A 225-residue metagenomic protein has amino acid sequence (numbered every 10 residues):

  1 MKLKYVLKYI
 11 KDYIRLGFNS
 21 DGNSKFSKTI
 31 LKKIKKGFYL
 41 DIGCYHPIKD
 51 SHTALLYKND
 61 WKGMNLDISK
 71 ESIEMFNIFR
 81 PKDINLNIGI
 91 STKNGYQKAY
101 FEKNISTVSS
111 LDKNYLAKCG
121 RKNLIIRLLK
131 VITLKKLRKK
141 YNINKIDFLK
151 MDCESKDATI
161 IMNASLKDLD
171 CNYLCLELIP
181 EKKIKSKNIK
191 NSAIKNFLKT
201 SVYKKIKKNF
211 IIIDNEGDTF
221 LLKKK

Functional and structural regions predicted by a protein language model:
M1-K225: Phosphate/nucleotide-binding beta-alpha loop and adjacent structural elements of enzyme active sites
